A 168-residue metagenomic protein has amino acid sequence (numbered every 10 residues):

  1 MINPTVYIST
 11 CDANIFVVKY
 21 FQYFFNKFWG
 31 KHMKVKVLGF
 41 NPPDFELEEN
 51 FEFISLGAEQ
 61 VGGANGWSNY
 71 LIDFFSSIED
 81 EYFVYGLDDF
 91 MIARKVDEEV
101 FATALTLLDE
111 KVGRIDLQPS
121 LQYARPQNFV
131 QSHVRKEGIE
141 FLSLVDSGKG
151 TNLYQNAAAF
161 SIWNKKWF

Functional and structural regions predicted by a protein language model:
M1-Y23: N-proximal low-complexity "stem/linker" segments adjacent to membrane-targeting elements
N14-V18, P42-E48, A124-P126: Short, charged/polar "capping" segments at the starts of alpha-helices and the immediately preceding loops
Y23-M33: Short, acidic, metal-binding catalytic loop of nucleotide-sugar glycosyltransferases
V37-F83, V96: Active-site-proximal specificity loops/subdomain of glycosyltransferases
D80, N156-F168: Conserved nucleotide-sugar donor-binding and metal-coordinating catalytic region shared by glycosyltransferases
E81-M91: Short beta-strand-to-loop acidic/aromatic patch adjacent to the donor-nucleotide binding site
R94-A124: Conserved donor-nucleotide/metal-binding helix-loop-beta segment in metal-dependent transferases, i.e., the alpha-helix
Q131-L153: Short, flexible, basic/aromatic active-site loop/helix in glycosyltransferases
